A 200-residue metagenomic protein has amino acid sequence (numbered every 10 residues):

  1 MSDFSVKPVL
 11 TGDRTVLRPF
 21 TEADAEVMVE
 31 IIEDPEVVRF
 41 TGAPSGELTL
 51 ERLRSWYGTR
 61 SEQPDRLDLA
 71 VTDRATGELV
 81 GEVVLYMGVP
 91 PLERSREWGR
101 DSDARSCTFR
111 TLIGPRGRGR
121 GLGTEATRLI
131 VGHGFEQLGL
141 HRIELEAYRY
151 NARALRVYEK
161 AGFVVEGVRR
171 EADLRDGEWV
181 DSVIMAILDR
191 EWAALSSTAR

Functional and structural regions predicted by a protein language model:
M1-R116, W179-V180, I184-R200: GNAT-family acyltransferases
V27, T108, L112, E125 (+3 more regions): Amphipathic alpha-helical recognition patches that constitute DNA-binding helices
V71, V80-G81, T124, I143-L145 (+1 more regions): Non-catalytic cap/lid and distal C-terminal segments of serine-dependent acyl enzymes
G77, G121, N151, G177: Conserved G/P- and acidic residue-centered "switch" motifs that form tight phosphate/ATP-binding loops in soluble
M87-L92, E144-A147, V164-I184: Conserved catalytic-core motifs of GNAT/GCN5-like acyltransferases
S102, G123, T127, E178: Short, conserved glycine- and acidic-residue-centered signature motifs in active-site or ligand-binding loops
G119-E136, A152-K160: Conserved acetyl-CoA-binding loop-helix of GNAT-fold acetyltransferases
E136-E146: Conserved GNAT acetyl-CoA-binding A-motif
